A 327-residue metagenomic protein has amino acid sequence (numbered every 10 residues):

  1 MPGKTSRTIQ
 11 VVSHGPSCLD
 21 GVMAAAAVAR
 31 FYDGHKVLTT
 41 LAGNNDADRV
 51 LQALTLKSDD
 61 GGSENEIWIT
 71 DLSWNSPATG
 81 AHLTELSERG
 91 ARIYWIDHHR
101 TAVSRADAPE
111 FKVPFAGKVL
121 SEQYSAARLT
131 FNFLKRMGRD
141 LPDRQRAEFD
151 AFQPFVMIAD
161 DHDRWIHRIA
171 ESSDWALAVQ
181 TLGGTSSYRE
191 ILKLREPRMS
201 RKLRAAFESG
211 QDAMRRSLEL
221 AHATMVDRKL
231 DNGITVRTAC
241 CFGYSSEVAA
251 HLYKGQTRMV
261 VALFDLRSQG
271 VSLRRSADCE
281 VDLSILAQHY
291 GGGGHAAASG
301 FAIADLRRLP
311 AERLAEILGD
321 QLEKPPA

Functional and structural regions predicted by a protein language model:
P2-G3, T8, N65, Q211-A327: Gly/His-enriched, cation/cofactor- and phosphate-binding structural elements
K4-N65: Anionic-ligand anchoring segments at beta-strand to alpha-helix junctions in alpha/beta enzyme folds, i.e., glycine
H14-G15, T70-W74, A239-G243: Structural motif
V28, D71, D97, T130 (+3 more regions): Divalent metal-coordination and catalytic microenvironments
V50-A53, A78-E85, V248-H251: A short acidic, amphipathic alpha-helical/loop segment
T70-D107: Active-site cofactor/cluster-binding pocket
R105-S187: Short alpha-helices
R146, F152, R164-S245: Glycine-rich, Lys/Arg-enriched anion-binding loops that position phosphate/diphosphate groups for phosphoryl
